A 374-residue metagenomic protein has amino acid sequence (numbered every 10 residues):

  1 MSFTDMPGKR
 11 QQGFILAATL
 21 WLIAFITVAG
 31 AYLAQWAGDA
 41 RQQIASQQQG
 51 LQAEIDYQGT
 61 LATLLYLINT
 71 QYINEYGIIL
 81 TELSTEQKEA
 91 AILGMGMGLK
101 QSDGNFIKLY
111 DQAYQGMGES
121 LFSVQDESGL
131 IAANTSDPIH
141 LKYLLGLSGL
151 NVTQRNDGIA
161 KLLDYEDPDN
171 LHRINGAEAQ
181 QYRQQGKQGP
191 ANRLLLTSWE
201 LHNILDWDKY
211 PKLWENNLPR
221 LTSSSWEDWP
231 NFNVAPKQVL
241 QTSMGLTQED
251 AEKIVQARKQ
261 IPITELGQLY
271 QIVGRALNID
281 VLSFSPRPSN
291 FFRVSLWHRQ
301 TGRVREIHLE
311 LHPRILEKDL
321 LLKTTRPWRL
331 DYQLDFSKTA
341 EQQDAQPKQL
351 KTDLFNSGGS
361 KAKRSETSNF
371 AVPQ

Functional and structural regions predicted by a protein language model:
S2-Q374: Compositionally biased linear targeting/interaction segments
